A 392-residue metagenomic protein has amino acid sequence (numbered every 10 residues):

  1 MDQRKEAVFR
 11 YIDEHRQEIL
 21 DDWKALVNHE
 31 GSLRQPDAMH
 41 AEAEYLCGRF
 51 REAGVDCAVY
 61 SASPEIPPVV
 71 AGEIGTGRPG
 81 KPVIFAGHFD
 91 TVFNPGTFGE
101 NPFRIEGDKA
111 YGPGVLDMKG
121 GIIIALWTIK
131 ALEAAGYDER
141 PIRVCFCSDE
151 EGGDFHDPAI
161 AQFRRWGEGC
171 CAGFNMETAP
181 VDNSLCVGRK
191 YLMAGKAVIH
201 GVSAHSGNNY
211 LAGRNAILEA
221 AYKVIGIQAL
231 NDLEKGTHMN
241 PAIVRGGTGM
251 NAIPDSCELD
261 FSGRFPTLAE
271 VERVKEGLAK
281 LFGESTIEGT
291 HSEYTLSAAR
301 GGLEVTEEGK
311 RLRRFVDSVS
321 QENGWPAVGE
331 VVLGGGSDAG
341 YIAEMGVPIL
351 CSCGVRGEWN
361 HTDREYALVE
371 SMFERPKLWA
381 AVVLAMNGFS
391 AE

Functional and structural regions predicted by a protein language model:
M1-A7, S61-S63, T178-N183, V187 (+1 more regions): Metal-dependent amide/peptide-bond hydrolase catalytic core, centered on the "pita-bread" metallohydrolase fold
D2-P113, E133-Y137, S318-S320: Acidic/His- and Gly-rich active-site-bordering loop/insert found across diverse amide/peptide-bond hydrolases
G31, F89, E150, T178 (+1 more regions): Active-site metal-binding loops of divalent metal-dependent hydrolases
A58, I84, R143-C145, E293: A structural signal for isolated positions on well-ordered beta-strands in alpha/beta enzyme cores
P82-I84, A110, C171-N175, K196 (+1 more regions): Short glycine-aspartate micro-motif
A86-G87, C145-C147, G173-E177, V198-H200 (+1 more regions): Short beta-strand segments
K109-I123, H205: Glycine/serine-rich anion-binding loops at beta->alpha junctions that coordinate negatively charged ligand groups
M118-K190, N387, A391: Acidic/histidine-rich catalytic neighborhood of metal-dependent amide-processing enzymes
